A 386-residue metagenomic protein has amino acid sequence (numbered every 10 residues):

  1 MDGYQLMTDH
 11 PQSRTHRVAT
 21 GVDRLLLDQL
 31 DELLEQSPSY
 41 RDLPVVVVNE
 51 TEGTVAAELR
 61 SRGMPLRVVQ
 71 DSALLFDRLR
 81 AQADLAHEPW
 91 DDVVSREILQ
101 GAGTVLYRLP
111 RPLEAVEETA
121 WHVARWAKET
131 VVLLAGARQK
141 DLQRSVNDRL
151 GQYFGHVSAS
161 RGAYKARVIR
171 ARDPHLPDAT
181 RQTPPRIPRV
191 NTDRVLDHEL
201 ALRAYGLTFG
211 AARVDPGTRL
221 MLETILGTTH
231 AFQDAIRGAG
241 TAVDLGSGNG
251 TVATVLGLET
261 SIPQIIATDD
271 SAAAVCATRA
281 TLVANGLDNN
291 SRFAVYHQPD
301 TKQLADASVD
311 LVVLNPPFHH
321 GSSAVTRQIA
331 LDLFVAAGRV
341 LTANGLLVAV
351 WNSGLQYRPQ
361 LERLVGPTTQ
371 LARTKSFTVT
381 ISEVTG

Functional and structural regions predicted by a protein language model:
T8-L33, Y164-A239: SAM-dependent Rossmann-like transferase core, predominantly class I methyltransferases with a strong bias toward
V18-H87, P216-A305, L311-L314: Conserved SAM/SAH cofactor-binding pocket of Class I
V68, A135, A267, A349 (+1 more regions): Conserved SAM-binding loop
V93-Q100, K302-A307: Short amphipathic alpha-helix with an adjacent loop that forms part of the alpha/beta core around
T104-E114, L245-V252, V309-S322, A337: Conserved proline-anchored active-site loop of SAM-dependent methyltransferases that bridges a beta-strand
L113-V195: N-terminal auxiliary segments of SAM/dcSAM-dependent transferases
E118-E129, L331-A343: A short glycine-rich, Lys/Arg-flanked "PGG" loop and its adjoining helix->strand segment in the class I
G155-N191, A349-G386: Class I S-adenosyl-L-methionine
